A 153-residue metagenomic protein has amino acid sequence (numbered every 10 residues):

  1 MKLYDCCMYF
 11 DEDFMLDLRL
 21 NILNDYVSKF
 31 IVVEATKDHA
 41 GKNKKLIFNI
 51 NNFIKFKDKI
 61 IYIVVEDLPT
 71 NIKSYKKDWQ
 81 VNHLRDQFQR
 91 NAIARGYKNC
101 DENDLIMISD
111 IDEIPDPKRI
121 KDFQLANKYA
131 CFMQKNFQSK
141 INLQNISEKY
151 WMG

Functional and structural regions predicted by a protein language model:
M1-D25: N-proximal low-complexity "stem/linker" segments adjacent to membrane-targeting elements
L3, N24-D38, K57-I61: Short loop->beta transition adjacent to catalytic acidic/histidine clusters or analogous donor-positioning motifs
D5-D11, V33-E34, I108-I111, F132-K135: Short His-Asn-centered micro-motif
D11-D13, D38, L68-T70, F137-Q138: Surface-exposed, flexible loop/turn segments at secondary-structure boundaries
V27, K57, N103, A126-N127: Short, well-ordered alpha-helix to beta-strand connector turns
K37-I108, P117-K118: Active-site-proximal specificity loops/subdomain of glycosyltransferases
E113-G153: Conserved catalytic core of nucleotide-sugar-dependent glycosyltransferases
